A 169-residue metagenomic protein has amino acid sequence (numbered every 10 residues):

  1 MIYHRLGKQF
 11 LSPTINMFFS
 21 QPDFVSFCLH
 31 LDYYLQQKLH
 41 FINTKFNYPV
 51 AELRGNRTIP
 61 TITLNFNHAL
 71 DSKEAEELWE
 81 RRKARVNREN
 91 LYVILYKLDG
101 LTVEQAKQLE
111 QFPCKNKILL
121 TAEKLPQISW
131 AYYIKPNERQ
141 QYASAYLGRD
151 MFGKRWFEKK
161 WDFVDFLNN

Functional and structural regions predicted by a protein language model:
M1-Y96, L101, Q127-R139: Positively charged, amphipathic N-terminal segments that serve as targeting/anchoring signals
V86, K107-C114: Short, conserved loop/helix-junction motifs that constitute active-site signature segments in enzyme catalytic cores
E104: Conserved TIR/SEFIR loop-to-helix hotspot centered on a Trp-containing motif with a nearby acidic residue
K115-A122: Short, hydrophobic beta-strand segments that form beta-sheet elements in well-ordered domains
A122-N169: Polybasic, proline/glycine-rich intrinsically disordered low-complexity segments
